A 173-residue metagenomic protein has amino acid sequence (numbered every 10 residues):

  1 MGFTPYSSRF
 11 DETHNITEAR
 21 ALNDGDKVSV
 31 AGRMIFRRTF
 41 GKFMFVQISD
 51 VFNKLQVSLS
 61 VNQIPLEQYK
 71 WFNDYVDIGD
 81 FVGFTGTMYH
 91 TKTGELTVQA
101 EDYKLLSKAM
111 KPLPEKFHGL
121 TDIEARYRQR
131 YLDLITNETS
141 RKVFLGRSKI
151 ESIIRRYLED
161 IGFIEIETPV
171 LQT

Functional and structural regions predicted by a protein language model:
M1-T173: Class II aminoacyl-tRNA synthetase catalytic cores and aaRS-like
